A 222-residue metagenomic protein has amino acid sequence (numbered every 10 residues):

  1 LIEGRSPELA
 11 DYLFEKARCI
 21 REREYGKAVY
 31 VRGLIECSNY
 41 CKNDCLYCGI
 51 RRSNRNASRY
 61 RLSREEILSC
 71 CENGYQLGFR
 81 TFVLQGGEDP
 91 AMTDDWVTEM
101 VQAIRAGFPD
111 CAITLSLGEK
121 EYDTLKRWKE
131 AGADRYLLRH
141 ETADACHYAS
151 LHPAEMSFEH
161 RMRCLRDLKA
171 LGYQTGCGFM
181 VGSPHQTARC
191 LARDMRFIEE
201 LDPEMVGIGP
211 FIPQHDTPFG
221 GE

Functional and structural regions predicted by a protein language model:
L1-V29: An N-cap/entry alpha-helix motif that binds or orients negatively charged groups
I2, R32-I35, R55-S58, V83-D94 (+2 more regions): Glycine-rich, proline-tolerant flexible connector loops at the mouths of alpha/beta enzymes
R23-V29, G78-R80, F108-I113, G132-D134 (+2 more regions): Short, well-ordered coil/turn segments that N-cap beta-strands
Y25-E66: Canonical Radical SAM [4Fe-4S] cluster-binding loop centered on the CxxxCxxC motif and its immediate flanking residues
G33, C71, T98-Q102, L125 (+2 more regions): Generic structural signal for well-ordered alpha-helices, preferentially at hydrophobic/aromatic core positions
R55-L68, P90-R135, H140-A145, P153-M156 (+2 more regions): Canonical radical SAM enzyme core domain
L68-G87: Short Fe-S-cluster ligation motifs
F108, R135, H140, E159-T217: Conserved C-terminal portion of the radical SAM core fold that forms the substrate/S-adenosylmethionine-binding
